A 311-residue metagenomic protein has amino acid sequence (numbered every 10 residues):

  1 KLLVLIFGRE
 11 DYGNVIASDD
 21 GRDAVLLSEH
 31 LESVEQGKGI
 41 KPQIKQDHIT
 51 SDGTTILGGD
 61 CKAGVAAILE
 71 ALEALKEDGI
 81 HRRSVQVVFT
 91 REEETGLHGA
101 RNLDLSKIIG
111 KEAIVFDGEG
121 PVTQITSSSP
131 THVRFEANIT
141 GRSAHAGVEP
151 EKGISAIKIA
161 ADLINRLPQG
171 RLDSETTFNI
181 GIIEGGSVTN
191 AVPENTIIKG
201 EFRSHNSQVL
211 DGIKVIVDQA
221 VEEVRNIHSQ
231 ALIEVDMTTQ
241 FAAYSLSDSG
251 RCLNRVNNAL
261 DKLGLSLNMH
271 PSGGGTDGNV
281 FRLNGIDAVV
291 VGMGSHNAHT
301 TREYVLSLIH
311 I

Functional and structural regions predicted by a protein language model:
K1-R9: N-terminal, positively charged, Ser/Thr/Ala/Gly-biased leader segments that form transit/presequence-like amphipathic
F7-G8, S18-F89, E94, G110: Active-site metal-coordination/substrate-binding segment of hydrolases, especially metallo-dependent peptidases
L31-S33, G37-K41, K45-L57, E92-Y244 (+1 more regions): Midchain, well-structured core segments that form catalytic/ion-binding scaffolds
T50-G59, S266-H270, T300-T301: Short pre-catalytic strand/loop immediately N-terminal to key active-site residues, enriched for Gly-Thr
G141-A144, G292-H299: A glycine-centered beta->alpha junction motif in the catalytic cores of kinase/phosphotransferase enzymes
K158-D173, N179, Q240-V289: Active-site-adjacent substrate-binding region of metalloamidase/peptidase-like peptide-processing proteins
H205, Q240, H296-L306: Short beta-alpha connecting loops at secondary-structure transitions that line or flank enzyme active sites
I309-I311: Conserved small/polar residues in nucleotide/adenosyl-binding loops
